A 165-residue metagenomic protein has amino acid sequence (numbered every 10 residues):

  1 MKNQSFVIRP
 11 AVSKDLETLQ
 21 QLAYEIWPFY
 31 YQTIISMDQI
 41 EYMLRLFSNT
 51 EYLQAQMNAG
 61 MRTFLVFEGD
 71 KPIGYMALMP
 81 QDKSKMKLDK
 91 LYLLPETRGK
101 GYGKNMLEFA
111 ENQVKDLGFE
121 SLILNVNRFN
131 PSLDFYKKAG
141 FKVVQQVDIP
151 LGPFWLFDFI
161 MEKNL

Functional and structural regions predicted by a protein language model:
N3-F6, P10-L16, Q20-E96, L107-F109 (+3 more regions): Acetyl-CoA-dependent GNAT
K71, L91-E108, K115-L117, N127-D134 (+1 more regions): Conserved glycine-rich acetyl-CoA-binding loop
E120-L133, K137-A139, Q145-L165: C-terminal "cap" of GNAT-fold acetyltransferases
